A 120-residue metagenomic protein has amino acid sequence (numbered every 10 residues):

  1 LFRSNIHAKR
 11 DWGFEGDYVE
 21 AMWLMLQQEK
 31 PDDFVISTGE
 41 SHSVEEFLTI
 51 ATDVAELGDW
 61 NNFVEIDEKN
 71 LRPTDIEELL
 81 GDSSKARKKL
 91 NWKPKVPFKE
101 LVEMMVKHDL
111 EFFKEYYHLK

Functional and structural regions predicted by a protein language model:
F2-K120: C-terminal substrate-binding subdomain of Rossmann-fold SDR/epimerase-dehydratase oxidoreductases
